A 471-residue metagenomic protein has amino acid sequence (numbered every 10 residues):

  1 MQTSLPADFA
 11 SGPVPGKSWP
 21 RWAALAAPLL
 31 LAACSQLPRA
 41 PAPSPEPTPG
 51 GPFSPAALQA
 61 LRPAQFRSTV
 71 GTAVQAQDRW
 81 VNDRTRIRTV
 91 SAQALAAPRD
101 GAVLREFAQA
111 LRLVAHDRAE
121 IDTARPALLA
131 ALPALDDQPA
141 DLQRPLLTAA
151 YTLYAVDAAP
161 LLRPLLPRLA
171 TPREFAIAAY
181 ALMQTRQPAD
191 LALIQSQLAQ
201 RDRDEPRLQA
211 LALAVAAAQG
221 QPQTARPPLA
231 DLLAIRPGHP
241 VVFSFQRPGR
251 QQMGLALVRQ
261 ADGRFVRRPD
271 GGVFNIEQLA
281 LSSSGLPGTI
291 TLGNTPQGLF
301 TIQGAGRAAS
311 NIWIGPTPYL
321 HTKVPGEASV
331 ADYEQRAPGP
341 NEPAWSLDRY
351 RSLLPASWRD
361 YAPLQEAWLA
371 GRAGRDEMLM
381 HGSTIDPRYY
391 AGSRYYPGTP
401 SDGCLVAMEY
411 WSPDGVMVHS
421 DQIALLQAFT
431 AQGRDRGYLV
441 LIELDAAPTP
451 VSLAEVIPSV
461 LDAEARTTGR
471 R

Functional and structural regions predicted by a protein language model:
S4-A24: Bacterial N-terminal signal peptides that target proteins for export
A32-A33: C-terminal motif of bacterial Sec signal peptides marking the signal peptidase cleavage site
P38-G51: Short, low-complexity, disordered segments immediately C-terminal to signal peptides in bacterial exported proteins
G50-R118, A124-L129, P133-A155, P172-E174 (+3 more regions): Cell wall/extracellular polymer interaction/catalysis modules
T148, L161-P164: Sequence/structural signature of beta-propeller domains
D376, P397-E409: Active-site nucleophilic cysteine motif
